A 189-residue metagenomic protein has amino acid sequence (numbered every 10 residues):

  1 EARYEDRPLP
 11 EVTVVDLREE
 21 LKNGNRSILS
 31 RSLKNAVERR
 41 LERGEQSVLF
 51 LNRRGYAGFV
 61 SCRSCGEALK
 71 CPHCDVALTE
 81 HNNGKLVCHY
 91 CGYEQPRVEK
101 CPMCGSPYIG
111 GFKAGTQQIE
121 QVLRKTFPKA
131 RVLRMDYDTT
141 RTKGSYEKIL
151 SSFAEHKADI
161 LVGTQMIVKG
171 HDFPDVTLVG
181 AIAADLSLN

Functional and structural regions predicted by a protein language model:
E1-N189: Inter-lobe coupling/hinge segments of SF2-like helicase ATPases
